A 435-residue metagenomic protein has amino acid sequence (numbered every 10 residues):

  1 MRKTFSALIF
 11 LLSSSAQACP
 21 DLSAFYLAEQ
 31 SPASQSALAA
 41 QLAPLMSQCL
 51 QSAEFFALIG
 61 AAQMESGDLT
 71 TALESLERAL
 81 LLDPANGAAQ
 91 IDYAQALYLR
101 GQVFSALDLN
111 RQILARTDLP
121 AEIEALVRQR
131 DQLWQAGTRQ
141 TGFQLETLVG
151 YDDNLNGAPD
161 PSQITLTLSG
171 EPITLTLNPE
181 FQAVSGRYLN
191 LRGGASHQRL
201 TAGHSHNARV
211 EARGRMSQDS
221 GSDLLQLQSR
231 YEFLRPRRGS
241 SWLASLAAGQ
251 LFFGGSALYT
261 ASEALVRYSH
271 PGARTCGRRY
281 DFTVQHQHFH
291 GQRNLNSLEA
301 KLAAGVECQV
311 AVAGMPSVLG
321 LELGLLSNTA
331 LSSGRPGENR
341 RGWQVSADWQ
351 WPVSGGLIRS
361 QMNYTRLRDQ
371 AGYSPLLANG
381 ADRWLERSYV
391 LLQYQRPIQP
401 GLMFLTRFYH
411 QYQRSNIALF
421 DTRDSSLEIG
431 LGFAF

Functional and structural regions predicted by a protein language model:
C19-Q135: Alpha-helical protein-protein interaction scaffolds
A28-S47, A115, L119-R230, L234-P236: Outer-membrane beta-barrel initiation region
T147-D153, H197-R199, A212-Q218, R235 (+11 more regions): Transmembrane beta-strands of outer-membrane beta-barrel pores
P159-L168, T174-T176, P336-I398: Outer-membrane beta-barrel transmembrane domain signature
A183-R187, D219-L225, G254-S262, Q292-K301 (+3 more regions): Replace "Gram-negative outer membrane beta-barrel proteins" with "bacterial and organellar outer membrane beta-barrel
R192-S196, R230-L234, L265-S269, A303-E307 (+3 more regions): Outer-membrane beta-barrel architecture
T201-N207, P236-A244, G272-Y280, V310-L321 (+3 more regions): Repeated loop/turn-to-beta-strand initiation elements of outer-membrane beta-barrel proteins
T422-F435: Outer-membrane beta-barrel "beta-signal"
